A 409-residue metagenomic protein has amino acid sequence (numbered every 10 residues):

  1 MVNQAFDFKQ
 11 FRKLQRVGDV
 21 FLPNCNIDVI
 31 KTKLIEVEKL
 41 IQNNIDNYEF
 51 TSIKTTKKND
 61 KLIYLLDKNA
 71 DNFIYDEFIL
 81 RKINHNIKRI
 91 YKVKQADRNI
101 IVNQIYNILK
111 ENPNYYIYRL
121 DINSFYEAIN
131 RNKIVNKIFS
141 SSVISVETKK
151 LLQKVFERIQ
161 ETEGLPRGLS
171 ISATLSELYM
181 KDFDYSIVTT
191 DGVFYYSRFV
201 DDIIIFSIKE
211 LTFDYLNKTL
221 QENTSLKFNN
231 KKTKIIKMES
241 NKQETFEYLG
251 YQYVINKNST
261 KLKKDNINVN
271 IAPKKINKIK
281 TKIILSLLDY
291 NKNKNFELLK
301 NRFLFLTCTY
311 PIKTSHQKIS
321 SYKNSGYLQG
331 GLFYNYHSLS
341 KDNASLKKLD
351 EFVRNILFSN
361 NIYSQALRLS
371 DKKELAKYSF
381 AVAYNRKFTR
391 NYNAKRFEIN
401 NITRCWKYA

Functional and structural regions predicted by a protein language model:
M1-D46, F73-R81, H85-A96, N103-I108 (+4 more regions): Right-hand nucleic-acid polymerase module
K31-T55, I138-T148: An acidic intrinsically disordered interaction segment
E49-N59, E147-I159, K323-G326: Active-site-adjacent bridging/hinge elements
S52-T55, K92-R98: Short N-terminal amphipathic alpha-helices
K58-K92, E161-V188: Conserved pre-motif C helix in the palm subdomain of viral-like polymerases
Y64-K68, R119-L120, E161-L169, V200 (+1 more regions): Glycine- and acidic
N99, L109-V200, I204-T219, T224-K231 (+4 more regions): Conserved polymerase palm-domain catalytic core
